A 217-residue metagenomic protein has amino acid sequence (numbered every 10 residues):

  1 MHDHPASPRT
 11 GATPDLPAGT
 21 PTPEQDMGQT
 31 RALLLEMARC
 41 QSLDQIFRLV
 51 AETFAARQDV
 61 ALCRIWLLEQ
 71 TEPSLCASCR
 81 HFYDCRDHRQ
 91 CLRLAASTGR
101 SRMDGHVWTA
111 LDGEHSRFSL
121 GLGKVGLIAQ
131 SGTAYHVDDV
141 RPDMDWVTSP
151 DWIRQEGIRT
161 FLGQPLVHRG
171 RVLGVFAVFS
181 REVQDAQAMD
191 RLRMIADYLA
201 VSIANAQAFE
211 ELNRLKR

Functional and structural regions predicted by a protein language model:
M1-Q45, L49, A56, L173 (+1 more regions): Signal-transmission linkers at sensory-effector interfaces
G28-L35, C40-A56, L62-E69, P73 (+3 more regions): Short amphipathic alpha-helical segments
E52, R64-S116: GAF sensory/regulatory domain recognition with acknowledged cross-activation on helical regulatory dimers
E114-L122, S131-S149, R159: Short loop/turn segments at beta-alpha junctions that line or gate ligand-sensing/allosteric surfaces
K124, R159-V167: A short, aliphatic-rich beta-strand micro-motif
Q164-F176, M189: Short hydrophobic/glycine-rich mini-motifs in sensory/regulatory modules that couple input to downstream signaling
G174-Q184: Short beta-strand-to-loop transition segments that serve as allosteric relay/switch motifs in sensory/regulatory domains
R193-V201: Allosteric cytosolic regulatory segments
